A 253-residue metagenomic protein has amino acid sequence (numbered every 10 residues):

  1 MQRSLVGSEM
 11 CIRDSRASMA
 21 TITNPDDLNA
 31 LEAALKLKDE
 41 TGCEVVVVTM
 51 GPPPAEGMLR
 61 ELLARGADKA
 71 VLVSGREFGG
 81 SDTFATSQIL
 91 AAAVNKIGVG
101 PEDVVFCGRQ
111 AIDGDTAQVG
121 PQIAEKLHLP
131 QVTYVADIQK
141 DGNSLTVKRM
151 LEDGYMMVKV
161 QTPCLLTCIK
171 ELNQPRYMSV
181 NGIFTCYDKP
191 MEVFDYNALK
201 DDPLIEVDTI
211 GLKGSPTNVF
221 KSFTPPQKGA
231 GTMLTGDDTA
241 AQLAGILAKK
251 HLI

Functional and structural regions predicted by a protein language model:
M1-G7, C11-I12: Single conserved hydrophobic/aromatic residue that forms the stacking wall/gate of nucleotide- or nucleobase-binding
R16-N29, T235: Short, glycine-rich nucleotide/cofactor-binding loops
D27-D39: Histidine-anchored nucleotide/phosphate-binding helix
G42-V46, K69: Residues at the starts of beta-strands that form the adenosine-phosphate
G57-A93: A glycine-rich helix N-cap at a beta->alpha junction
V94-E102: Glycine-rich phosphate-binding loop signature in dinucleotide/nucleotide-binding domains
G114-L129: Short Gly/Thr/Asp-enriched flexible loops that form oxyanion-binding sites at enzyme active sites
V135-I253: Electrostatically charged, flexible surface regions
